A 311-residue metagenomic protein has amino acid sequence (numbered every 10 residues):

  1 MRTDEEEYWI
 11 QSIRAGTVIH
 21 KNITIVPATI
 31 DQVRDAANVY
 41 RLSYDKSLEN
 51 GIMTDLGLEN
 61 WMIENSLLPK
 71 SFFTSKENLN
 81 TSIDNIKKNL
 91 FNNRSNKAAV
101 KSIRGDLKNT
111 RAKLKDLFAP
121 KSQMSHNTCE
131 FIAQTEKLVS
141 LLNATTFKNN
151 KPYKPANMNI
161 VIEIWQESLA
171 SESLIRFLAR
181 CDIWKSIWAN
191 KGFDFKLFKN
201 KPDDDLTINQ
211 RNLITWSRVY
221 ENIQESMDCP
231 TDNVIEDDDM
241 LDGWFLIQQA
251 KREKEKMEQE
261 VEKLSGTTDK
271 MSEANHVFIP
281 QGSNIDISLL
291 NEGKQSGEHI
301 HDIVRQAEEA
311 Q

Functional and structural regions predicted by a protein language model:
M1-I19, V33, K148-Q311: Charged interaction scaffolds used for protein-protein
M1-S71: N-terminal leader/presequence-like segments
Y8, D35-L42, T81, A112 (+6 more regions): Charged/polar, solvent-exposed surface patches and flexible loops
T29, P69, N96, M124-T128 (+2 more regions): Helix N-terminus capping/helix-initiation residues
V33, N109, K115-N127, P155 (+1 more regions): Generic alpha-helix detector with strongest preference for long hydrophobic helices that associate with membranes
K46-P120: Low-complexity, serine/threonine/proline-enriched polar segments
F73, N78-L79, N96, L142-N143 (+2 more regions): Poly-acidic low-complexity segments
A119-N157: Charged, long alpha-helical segments
